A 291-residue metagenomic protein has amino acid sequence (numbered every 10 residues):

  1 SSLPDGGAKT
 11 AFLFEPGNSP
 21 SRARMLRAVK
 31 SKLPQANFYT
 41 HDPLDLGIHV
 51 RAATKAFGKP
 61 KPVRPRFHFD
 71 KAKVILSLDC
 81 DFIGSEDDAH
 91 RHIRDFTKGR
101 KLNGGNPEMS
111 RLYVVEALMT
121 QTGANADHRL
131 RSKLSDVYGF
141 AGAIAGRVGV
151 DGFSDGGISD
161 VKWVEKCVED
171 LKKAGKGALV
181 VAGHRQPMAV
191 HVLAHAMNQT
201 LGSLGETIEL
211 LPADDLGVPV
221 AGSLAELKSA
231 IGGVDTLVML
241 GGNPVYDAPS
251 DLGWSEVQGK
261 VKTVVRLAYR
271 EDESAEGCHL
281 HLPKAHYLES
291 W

Functional and structural regions predicted by a protein language model:
S1-W291: Cofactor-pocket helix-loop regions in the catalytic cores of large enzyme subunits
